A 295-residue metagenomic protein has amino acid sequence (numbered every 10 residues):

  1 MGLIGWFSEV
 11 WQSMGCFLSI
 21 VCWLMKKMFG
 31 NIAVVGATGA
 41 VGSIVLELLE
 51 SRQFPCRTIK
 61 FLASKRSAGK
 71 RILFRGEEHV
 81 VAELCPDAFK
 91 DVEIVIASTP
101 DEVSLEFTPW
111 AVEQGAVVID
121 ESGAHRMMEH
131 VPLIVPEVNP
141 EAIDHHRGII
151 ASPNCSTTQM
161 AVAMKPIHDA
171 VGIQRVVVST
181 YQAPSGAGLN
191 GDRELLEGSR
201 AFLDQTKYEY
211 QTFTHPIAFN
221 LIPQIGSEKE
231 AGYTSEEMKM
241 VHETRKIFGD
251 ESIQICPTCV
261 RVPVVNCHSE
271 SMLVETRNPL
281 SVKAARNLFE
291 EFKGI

Functional and structural regions predicted by a protein language model:
G2-G5, G15: Residue-identity detector for glycine
K26-I217, I253-Q254, N287: N-terminal Rossmann-like NAD(P) cofactor-binding subdomain of oxidoreductases, focused on the glycine-rich
V95, P184-I295: Charged docking surfaces used in two-component/phosphorelay signaling
